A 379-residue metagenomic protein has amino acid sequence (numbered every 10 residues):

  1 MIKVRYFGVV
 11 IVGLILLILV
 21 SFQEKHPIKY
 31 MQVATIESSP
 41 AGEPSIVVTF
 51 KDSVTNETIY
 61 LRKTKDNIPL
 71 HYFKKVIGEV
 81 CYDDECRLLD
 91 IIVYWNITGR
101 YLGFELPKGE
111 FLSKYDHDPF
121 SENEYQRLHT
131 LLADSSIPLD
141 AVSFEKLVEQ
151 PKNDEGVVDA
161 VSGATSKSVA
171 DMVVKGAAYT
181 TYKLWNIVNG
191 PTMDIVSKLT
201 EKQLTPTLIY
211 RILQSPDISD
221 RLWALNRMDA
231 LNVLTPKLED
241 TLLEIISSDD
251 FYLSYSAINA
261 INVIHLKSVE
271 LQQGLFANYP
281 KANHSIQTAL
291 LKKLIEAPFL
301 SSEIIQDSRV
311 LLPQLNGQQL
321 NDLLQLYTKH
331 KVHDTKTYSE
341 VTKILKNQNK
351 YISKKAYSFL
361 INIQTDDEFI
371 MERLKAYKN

Functional and structural regions predicted by a protein language model:
M1-T35: Bacterial Sec-dependent N-terminal signal peptides
I2-Y6, V20-E24, V341, I370-N379: Membrane-interface anchoring determinants
E24-Y255, I264-V269, Y279-P280, H284-T288: Extended repeat-based scaffolds of very large eukaryotic assembly and lipid-transport proteins
E201-L213, T235-I245, K267-N278, F299-L311 (+2 more regions): Amphipathic alpha-helical scaffolding segments comprising HEAT/armadillo-like alpha-solenoid repeats
R221, S254, Q287-T288, N316-N321 (+2 more regions): Residue-level detector of extended alpha-helical repeat arrays and alpha-solenoid scaffolds
R227-L231, A260-K267, K293-L300, L326-H330 (+1 more regions): Residue-level signature of the C-terminal ends
V263, L290-E296, S302-Q314, L320-K329 (+1 more regions): C-terminal intrinsically disordered regulatory tails that are low-complexity, acidic/proline-rich, and enriched
L345-N379: Eukaryotic acidic, Ser/Thr-rich intrinsically disordered low-complexity regions
